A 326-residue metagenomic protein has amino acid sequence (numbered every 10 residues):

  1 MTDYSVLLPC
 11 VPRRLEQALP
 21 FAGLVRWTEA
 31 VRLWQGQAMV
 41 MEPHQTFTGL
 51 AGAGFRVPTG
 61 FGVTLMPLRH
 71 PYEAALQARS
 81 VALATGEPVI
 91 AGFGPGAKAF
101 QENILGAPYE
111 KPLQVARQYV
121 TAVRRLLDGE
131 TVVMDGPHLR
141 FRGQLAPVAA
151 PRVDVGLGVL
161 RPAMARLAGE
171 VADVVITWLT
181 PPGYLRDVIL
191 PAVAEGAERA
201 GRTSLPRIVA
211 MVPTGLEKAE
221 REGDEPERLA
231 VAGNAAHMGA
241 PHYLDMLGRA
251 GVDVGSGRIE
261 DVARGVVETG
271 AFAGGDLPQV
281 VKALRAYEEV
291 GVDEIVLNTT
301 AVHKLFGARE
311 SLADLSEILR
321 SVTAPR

Functional and structural regions predicted by a protein language model:
M1-F61, V153: N-terminal beta1-alpha1-beta2 module of alpha/beta enzyme domains
T2-E16, T64-P71, A149-L160, T214-K218 (+1 more regions): Active-site mouth loops of central-metabolism enzymes
T2-L8, L33-Q35, T59-V63, V89-F93 (+4 more regions): Hydrophobic faces of well-ordered beta-strands that scaffold small-molecule active sites in alpha/beta enzyme cores
R13-V25, Q77, G158-E170, D276-A286: Short, acidic/polar
G23-W27, F47-P58, A78-V89, G169-E170 (+2 more regions): Acidic (Asp/Glu)-rich catalytic clusters
M41-G49, T180-G196, G251, L305-R309: Active-site-adjacent beta->alpha loops and helix N-cap segments on the catalytic face of soluble alpha/beta enzymes
P43-T64, L68, V115-A122, E195-E198 (+1 more regions): Alpha-helix-loop-beta-strand connector modules within alpha/beta enzyme cores
Y109-L145, D187-V292: An alpha-helical appendage that flanks or caps ligand/catalytic pockets
